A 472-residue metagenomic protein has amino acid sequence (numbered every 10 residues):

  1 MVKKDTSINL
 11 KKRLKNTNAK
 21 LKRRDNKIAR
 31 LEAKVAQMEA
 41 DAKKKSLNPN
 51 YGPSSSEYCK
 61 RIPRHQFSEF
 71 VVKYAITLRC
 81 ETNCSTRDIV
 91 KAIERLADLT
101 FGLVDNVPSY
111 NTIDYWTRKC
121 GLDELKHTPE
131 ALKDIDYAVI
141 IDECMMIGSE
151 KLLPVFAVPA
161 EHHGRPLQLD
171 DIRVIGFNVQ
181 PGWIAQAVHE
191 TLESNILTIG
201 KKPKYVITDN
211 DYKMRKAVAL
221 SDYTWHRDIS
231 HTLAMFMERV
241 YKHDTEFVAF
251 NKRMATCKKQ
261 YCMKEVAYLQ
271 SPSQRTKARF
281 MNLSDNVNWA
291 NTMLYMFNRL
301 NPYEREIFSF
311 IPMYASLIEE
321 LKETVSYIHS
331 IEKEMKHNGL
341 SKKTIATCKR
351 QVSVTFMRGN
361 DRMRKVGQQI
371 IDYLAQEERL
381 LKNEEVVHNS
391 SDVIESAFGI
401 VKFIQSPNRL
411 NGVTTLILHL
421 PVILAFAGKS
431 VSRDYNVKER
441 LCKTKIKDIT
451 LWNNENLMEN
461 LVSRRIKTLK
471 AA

Functional and structural regions predicted by a protein language model:
V2, N9, N16, R23 (+15 more regions): RNase H-like nuclease fold core
K11, E39, K467-A471: Beta-strand-enriched accessory nucleic-acid recognition/scaffold domains that flank the catalytic cores of large
I28, T198-K201, Y205-L220, A255-A472: Acidic/histidine-rich catalytic cores and adjacent linkers of DNA breakage/strand-transfer/modification proteins
R87-K91: Residues within the helices of the helix-turn-helix
E94-R95, R118, L418: Short amphipathic alpha-helical surface patches that mediate protein-protein
D211, H226, S230-S273: An internal, acidic/charged active-site-proximal segment that coordinates divalent cations and/or engages
